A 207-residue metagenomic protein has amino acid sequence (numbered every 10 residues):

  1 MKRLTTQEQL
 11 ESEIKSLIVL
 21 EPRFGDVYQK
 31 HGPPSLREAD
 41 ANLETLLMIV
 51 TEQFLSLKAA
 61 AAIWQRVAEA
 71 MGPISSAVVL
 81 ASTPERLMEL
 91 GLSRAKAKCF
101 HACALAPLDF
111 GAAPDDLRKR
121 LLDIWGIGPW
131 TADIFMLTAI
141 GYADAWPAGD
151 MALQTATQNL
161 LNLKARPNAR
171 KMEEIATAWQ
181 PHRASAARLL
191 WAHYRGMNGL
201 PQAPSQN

Functional and structural regions predicted by a protein language model:
M1-P34, K98-A102, P114, P129-N207: C-terminal accessory module of base-excision DNA glycosylases/AP lyases that mediates lesion recognition and DNA
L4, R23, L55-W125: Alpha-helical ds-nucleic-acid-binding substructure associated with the helix-hairpin-helix region of base-excision DNA
T5, S12, I18-Q65, E69-M71: A positional/architectural concept
S16-V19, K30, E38-N42, M88-E89 (+3 more regions): Non-catalytic interaction surface on structured domains
E38-N42, K58, G91-A95, A112 (+2 more regions): Residues at secondary-structure transition points
E44, A77-L80, W146: Residues that recognize and position ribonucleotide moieties
T45-V50, S82-R86, D116-R120, A152 (+2 more regions): A general alpha-helix detector
V50, T83, L87, P107-L108 (+3 more regions): Short amphipathic alpha-helical interaction patches enriched in hydrophobic/aromatic residues with interspersed Lys/Arg
